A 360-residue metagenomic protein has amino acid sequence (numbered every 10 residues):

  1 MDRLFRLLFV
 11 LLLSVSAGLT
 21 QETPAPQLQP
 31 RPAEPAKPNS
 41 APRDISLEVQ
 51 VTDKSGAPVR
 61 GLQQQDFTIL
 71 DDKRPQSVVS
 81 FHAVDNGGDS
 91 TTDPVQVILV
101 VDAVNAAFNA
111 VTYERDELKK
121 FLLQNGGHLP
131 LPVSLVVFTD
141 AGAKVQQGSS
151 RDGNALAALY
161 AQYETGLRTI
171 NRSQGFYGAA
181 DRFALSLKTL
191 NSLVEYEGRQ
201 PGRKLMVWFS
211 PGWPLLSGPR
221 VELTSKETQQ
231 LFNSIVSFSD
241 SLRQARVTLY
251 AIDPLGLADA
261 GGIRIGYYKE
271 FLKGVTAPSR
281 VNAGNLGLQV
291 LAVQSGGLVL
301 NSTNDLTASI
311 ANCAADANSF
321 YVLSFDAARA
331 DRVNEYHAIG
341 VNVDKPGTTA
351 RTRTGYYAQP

Functional and structural regions predicted by a protein language model:
M1-L4: N-terminal secretory signal peptides that target proteins for export/translocation
R6-G18: Bacterial N-terminal signal peptides
T20-P360: Scaffold/interface architecture of coatomer-like assemblies
